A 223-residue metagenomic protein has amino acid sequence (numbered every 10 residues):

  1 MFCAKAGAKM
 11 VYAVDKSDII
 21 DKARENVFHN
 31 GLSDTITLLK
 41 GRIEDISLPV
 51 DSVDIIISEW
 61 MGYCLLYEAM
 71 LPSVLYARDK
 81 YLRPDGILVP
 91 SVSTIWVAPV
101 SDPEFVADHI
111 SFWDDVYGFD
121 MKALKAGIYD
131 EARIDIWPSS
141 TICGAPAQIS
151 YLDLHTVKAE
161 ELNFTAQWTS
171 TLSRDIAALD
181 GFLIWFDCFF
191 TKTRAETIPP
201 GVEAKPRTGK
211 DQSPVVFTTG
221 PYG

Functional and structural regions predicted by a protein language model:
M1-G223: Class I SAM-binding transferase module
